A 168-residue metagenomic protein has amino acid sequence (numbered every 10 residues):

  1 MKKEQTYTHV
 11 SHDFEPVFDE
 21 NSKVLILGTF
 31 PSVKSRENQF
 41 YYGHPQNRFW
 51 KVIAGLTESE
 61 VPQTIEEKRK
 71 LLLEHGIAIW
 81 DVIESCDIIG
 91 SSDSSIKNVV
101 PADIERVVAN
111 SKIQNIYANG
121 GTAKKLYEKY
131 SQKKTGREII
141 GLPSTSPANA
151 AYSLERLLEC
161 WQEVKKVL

Functional and structural regions predicted by a protein language model:
M1-K23, P45, S92-P101, E105 (+1 more regions): C-terminal capping/extension of enzyme domains
K23-T29: Short, hydrophobic/glycine-enriched beta-strand segments
T29, V82-E84, S144: Short loop/turn segments at strand-loop or loop-helix junctions that form parts of catalytic or ligand-binding pockets
K34, K125-L126: Short, solvent-exposed loop/turn segments at secondary-structure junctions
K34-S95: Short, surface-exposed acidic-centric catalytic microdomains
I53, L126-Y127: Hydrophobic packing residues within well-ordered alpha-helices of enzyme cores
E74-A123: Internal catalytic-core helix/loop-beta-alpha segment that presents or stabilizes conserved functional determinants
